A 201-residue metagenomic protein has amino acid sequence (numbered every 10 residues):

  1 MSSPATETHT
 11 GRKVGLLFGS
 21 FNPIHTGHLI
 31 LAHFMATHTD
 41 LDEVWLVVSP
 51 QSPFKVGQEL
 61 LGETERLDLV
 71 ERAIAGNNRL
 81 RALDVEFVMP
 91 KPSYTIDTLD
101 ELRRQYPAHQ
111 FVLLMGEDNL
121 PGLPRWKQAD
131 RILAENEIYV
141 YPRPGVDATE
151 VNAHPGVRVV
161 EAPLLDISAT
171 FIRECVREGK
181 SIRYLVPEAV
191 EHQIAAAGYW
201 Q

Functional and structural regions predicted by a protein language model:
M1-Q201: Nucleotidyltransferase catalytic core that binds NTPs
